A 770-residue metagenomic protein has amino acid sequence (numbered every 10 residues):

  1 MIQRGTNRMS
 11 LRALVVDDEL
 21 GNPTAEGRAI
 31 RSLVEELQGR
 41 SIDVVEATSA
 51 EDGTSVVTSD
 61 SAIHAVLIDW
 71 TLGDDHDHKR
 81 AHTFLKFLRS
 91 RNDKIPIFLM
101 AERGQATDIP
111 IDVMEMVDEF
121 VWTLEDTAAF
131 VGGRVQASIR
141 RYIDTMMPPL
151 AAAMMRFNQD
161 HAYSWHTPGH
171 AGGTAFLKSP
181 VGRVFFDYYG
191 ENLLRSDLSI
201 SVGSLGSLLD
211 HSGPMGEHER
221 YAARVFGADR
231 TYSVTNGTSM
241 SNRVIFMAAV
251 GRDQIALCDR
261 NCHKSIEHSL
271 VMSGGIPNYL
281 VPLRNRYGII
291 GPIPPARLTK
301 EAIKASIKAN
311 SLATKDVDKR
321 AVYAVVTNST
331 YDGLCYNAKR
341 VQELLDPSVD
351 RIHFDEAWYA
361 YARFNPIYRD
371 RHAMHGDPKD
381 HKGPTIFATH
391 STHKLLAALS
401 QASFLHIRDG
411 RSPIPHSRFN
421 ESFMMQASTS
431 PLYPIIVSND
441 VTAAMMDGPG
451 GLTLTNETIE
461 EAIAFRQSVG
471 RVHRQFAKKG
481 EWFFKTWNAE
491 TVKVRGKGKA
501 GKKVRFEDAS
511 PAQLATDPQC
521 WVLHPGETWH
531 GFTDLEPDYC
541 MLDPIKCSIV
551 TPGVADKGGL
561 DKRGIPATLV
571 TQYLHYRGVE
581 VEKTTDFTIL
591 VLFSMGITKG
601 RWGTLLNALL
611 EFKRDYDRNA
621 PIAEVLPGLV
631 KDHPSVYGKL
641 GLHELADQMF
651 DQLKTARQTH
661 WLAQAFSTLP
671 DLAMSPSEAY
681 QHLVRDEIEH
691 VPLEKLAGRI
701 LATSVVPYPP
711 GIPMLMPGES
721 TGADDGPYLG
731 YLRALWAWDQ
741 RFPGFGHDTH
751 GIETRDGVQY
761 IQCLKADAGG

Functional and structural regions predicted by a protein language model:
R4-T6, T58-S61, D112-V121, E125-S196 (+3 more regions): Non-catalytic terminal extensions of PLP-dependent enzymes
N7-L37, E46, V66, F98 (+1 more regions): Conserved acidic segment of CheY-like receiver
V16-L20, T48-A50, I68-L72, M100-R103 (+3 more regions): Structural motif
E19-G21, L99-A106, A357-Y361, N365-P366: Short beta-alpha junction loops
A25-R31, A50, A62-N92, G104-D108: Conserved phosphotransfer microenvironments
A47-A50, S55-S59, D69, G73 (+2 more regions): Conserved PLP-enzyme active-site core in the AAT-like
G182-M272, N278: Long, structured ligand/cofactor-binding scaffold of large enzymes
